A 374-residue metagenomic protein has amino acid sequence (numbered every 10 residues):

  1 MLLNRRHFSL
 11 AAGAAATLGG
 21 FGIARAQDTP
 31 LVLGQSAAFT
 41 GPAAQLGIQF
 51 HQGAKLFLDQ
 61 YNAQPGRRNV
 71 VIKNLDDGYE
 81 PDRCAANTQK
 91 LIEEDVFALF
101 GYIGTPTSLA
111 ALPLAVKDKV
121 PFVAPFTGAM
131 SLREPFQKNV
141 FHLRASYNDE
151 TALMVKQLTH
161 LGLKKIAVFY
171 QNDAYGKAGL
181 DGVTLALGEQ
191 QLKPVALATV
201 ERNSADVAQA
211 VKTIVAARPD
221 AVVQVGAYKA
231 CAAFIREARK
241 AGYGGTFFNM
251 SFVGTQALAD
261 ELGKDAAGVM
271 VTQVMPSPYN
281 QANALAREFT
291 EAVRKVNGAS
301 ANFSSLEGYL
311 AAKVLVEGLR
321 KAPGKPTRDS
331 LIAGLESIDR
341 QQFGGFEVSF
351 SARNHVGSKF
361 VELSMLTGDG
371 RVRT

Functional and structural regions predicted by a protein language model:
M1, G22-A37: C-terminal segment of N-terminal export signals and the immediately downstream linker at the start of the mature
H7-A26: N-terminal export signals
G34-G53, L75-D82, I103-P106, F169-K177 (+3 more regions): Extracytoplasmic "Venus flytrap"
L46-Q52, Q60-S131, L143, V200-V207 (+2 more regions): Beta-alpha junction/loop-to-helix N-cap segments that form part of ligand/metal-binding clefts
A86, A129-S131, K138-G242, S277-E291: Extracellular/periplasmic Venus flytrap/periplasmic-binding protein
L91, D95-I103, V123-P125, A167-F169 (+4 more regions): Periplasmic-binding protein-like
I235-G308, G370-R373: Extracellular/periplasmic periplasmic-binding protein-like sensory domains
K295-S305, V316-V372: Segments of small-molecule ligand-sensing domains
